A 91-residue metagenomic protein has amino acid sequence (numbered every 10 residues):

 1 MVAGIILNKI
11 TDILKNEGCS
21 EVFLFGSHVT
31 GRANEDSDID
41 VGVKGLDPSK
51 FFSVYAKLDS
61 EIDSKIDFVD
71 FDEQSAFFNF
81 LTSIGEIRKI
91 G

Functional and structural regions predicted by a protein language model:
M1-F23, V29-E35, L46-G91: Catalytic core of pol beta-like nucleotidyltransferases
S37-I39: Periplasmic OmpA-like peptidoglycan-binding domain that tethers envelope proteins to the cell wall
G42-K44: Short hydrophobic/aromatic beta-strand micro-patches that form the beta-sheet surface supporting nucleotide- or nucleic
